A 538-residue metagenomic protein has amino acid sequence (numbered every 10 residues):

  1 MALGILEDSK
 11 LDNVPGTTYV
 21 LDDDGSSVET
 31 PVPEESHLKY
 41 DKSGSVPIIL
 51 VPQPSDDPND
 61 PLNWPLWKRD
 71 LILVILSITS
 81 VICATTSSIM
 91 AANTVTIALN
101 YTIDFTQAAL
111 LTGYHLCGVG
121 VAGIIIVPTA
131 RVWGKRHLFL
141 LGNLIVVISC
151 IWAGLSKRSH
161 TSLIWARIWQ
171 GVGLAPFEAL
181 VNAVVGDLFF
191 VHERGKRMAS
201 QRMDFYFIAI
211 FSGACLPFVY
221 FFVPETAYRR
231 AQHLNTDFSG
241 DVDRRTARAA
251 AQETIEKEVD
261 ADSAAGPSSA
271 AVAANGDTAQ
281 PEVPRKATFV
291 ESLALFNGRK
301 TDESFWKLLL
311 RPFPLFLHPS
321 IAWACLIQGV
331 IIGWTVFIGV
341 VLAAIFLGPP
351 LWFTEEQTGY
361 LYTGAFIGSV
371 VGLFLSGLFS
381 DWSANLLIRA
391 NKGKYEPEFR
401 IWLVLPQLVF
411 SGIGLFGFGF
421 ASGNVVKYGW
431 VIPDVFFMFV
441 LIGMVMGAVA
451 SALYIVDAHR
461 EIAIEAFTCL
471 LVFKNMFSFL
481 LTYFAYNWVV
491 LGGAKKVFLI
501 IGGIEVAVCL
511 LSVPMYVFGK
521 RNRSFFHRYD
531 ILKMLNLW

Functional and structural regions predicted by a protein language model:
M1-I82, S87, F105, F211 (+5 more regions): Intracellular terminal tails of multi-pass secondary transporters
L66, A84, T96, G113-L116 (+8 more regions): C-terminal transmembrane bundle
L66-I89, I168, F316-T335, M438-F439: Pair of pore-lining "gating" transmembrane helices in MFS-fold secondary transporters
T86, Y101-T102, I125, A130-G134 (+4 more regions): Helix-breaking motifs and short loop linkers at transmembrane-helix boundaries and internal kinks in secondary membrane
I89, N93, P176-L180, V341 (+1 more regions): Transmembrane alpha-helix boundary/hinge residues in polytopic small-molecule transporters
Y101, T106, R131-V132, L155 (+7 more regions): Membrane-helix boundary and inter-helical linker elements of multi-pass secondary transporters
F139, S159-R167, A179, F205 (+2 more regions): Short hydrophobic/alpha-helical segments at membrane-entry points of transmembrane helices in Major Facilitator
A166-S200: Cytoplasmic helix-loop-helix junction between adjacent transmembrane helices in 12-TM secondary transporters
